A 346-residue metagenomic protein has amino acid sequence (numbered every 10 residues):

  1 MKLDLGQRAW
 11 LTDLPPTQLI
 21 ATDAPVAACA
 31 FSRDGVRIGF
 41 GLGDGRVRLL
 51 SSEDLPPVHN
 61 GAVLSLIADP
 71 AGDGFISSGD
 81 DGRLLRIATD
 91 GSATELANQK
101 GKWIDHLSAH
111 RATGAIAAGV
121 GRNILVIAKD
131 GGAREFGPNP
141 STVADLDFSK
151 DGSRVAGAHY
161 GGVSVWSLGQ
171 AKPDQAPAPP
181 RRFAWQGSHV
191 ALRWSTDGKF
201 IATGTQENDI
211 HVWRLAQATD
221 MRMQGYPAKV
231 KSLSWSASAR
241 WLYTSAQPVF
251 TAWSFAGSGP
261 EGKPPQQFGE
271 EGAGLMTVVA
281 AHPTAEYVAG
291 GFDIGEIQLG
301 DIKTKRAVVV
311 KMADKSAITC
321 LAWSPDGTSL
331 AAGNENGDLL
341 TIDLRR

Functional and structural regions predicted by a protein language model:
M1-R346: WD40-repeat beta-propeller superdomains and closely related acidic/aromatic-rich repeat-like regions
